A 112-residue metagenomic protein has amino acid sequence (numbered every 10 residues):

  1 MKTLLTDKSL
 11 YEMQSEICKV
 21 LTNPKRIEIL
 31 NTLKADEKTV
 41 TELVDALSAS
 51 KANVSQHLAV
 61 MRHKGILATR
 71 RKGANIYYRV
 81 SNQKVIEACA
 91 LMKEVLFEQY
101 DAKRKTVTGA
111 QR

Functional and structural regions predicted by a protein language model:
M1-M13, V85-R112: Amphipathic alpha-helical dimerization/coiled-coil segments that flank or bridge DNA-binding/regulatory modules
E12-S50, K72-K84: N-terminal helix-turn-helix DNA-binding core of bacterial DNA-binding proteins
R26, Q56-H57: Histidine-centered divalent metal-coordination motifs
A35, H63-K64: Residues at the C-terminal ends
D45, Q56, R62-H63: Alpha-helical residues within the helix-turn-helix
N53: Residues in the helix-turn-helix
